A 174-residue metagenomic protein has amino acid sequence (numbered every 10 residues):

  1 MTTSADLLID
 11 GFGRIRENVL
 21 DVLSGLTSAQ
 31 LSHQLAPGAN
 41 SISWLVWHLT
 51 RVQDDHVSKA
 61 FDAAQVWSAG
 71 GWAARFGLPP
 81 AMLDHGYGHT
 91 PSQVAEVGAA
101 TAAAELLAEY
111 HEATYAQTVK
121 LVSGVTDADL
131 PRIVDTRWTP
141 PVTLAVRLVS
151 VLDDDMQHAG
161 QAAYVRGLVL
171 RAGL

Functional and structural regions predicted by a protein language model:
M1-G11: Extreme N-terminal tail/first-helix region
T3, A102, L106, T143: Short, conserved clusters of charged catalytic residues that mark active-site and nucleotide-handling motifs
I9-G13, E17-L20, S28-H89, A116 (+1 more regions): Short, contiguous alpha-helical
L26, G71, V125, D129: Residue-level signal for pocket-adjacent positions within structured domains
A81-D129: Acidic/histidine-rich alpha-helical segments that form the ligand environment of transition-metal centers
